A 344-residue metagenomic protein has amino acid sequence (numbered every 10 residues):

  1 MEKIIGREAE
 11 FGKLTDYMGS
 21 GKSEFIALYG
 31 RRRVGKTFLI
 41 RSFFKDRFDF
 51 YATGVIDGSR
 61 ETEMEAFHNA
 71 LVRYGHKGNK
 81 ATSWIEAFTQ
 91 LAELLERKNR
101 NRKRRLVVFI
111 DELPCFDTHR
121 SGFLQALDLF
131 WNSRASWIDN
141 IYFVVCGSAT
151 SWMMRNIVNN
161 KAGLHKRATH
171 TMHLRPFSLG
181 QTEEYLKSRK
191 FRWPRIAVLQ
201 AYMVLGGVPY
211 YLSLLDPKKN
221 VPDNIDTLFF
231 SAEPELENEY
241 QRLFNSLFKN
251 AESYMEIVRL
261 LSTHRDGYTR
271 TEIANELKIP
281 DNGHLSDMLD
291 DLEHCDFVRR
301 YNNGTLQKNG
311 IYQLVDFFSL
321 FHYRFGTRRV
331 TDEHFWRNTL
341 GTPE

Functional and structural regions predicted by a protein language model:
K3-L14: N-terminal pre-P-loop "Q-motif" helix
I26-Y29, R33, C115-H119, F123 (+1 more regions): Sensor-1/coupling segment of RecA-like P-loop NTPase cores
K36: Conserved lysine of the Walker
L39: Hydrophobic positions on the alpha1 helix immediately C-terminal to the Walker A/P-loop
D46-G54, G58-N79, A92-E93, F321: Conserved NTP-binding/hydrolysis module of P-loop NTPases
F48-D49, V158-R175: A short helix-turn-beta junction within AAA+ P-loop NTPase domains corresponding to the substrate/partner-engaging
T169-A197: Conserved small helical "lid"/interfacial subdomain of P-loop NTPases
Y210-Y211, L215-E344: Accessory nucleic acid-recognition modules appended to NTPase machines
